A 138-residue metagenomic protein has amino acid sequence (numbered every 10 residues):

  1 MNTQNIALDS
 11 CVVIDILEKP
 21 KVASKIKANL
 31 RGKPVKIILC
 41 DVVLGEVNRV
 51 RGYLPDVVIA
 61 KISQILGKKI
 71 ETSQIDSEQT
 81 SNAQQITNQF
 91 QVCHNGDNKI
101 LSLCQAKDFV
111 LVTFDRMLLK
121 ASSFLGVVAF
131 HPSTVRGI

Functional and structural regions predicted by a protein language model:
M1-T3, L8-S24, K33: Hydrophobic, well-ordered secondary-structure scaffolds
T3, P34-K36, Q105-V110: Short active-site oxyanion
L8, S24-V58, S63-K68, T72-I75: PIN/NYN-family metal-dependent endoribonuclease catalytic core
C11, P20, D41, S77 (+1 more regions): Alpha-helix N-cap/helix-start capping motif
V13-I14, L44-V47, L118-L119: A generic structural signal for short hydrophobic patches within well-formed alpha-helices
T72-S123: Active-site neighborhoods of divalent-metal-dependent phosphate/nucleic-acid chemistry enzymes
R116-I138: Acidic, PIN/NYN-like endoribonuclease modules and their adjacent C-terminal/linker elements
